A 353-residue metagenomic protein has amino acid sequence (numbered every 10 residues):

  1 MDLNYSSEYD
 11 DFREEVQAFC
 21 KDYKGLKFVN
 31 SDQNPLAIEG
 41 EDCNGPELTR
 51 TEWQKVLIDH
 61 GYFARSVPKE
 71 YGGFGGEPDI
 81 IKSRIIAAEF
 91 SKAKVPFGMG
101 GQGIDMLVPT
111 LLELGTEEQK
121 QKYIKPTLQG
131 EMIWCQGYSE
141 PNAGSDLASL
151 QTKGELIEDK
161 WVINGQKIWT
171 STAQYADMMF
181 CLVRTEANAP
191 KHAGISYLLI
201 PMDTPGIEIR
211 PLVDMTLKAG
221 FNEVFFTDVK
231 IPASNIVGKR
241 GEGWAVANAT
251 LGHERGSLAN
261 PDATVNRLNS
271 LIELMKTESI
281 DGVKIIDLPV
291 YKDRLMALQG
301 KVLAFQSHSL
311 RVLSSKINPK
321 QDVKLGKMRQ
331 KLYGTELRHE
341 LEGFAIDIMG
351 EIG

Functional and structural regions predicted by a protein language model:
M1-G101, Q121-Q129, E273, K284 (+2 more regions): Amphipathic, small/basic residue-rich leader segments at the start of a protein or domain
S7, I207-S307: Glycine-rich beta->alpha junctions and the first turn(s) of the following alpha-helix
F28-E41, I280, P289, L303-G353: C-terminal helix-coil-helix/basic helical segment that borders enzyme active sites and/or dimer interfaces and provides
G98-E118, G144: N-terminal glycine-rich flavin-associated loop
G130-Y138: A short, Trp-centered hydrophobic/proline-enriched beta-strand micro-motif
A143-G144, I168-A173, M215-T216: Glycine-rich phosphate/pyrophosphate-binding beta-alpha loops
T152-E155: A structural signal for short hydrophobic beta-strand segments in well-ordered beta-sheet cores
K160, N164-R210: A short core secondary-structure module
